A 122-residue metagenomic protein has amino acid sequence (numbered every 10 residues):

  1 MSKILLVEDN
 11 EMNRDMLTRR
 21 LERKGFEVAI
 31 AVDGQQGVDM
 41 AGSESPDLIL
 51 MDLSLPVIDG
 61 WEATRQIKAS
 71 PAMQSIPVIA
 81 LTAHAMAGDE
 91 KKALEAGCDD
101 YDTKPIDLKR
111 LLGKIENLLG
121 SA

Functional and structural regions predicted by a protein language model:
E8, V32: Conserved acidic carboxylate
D15-R23: Charged docking surfaces used in two-component/phosphorelay signaling
T18, I106-I115: C-terminal output helix
D52, T82: Active-site residues of response regulator receiver
P56, Q74, M86, P105: The feature encodes the CheY-like receiver
